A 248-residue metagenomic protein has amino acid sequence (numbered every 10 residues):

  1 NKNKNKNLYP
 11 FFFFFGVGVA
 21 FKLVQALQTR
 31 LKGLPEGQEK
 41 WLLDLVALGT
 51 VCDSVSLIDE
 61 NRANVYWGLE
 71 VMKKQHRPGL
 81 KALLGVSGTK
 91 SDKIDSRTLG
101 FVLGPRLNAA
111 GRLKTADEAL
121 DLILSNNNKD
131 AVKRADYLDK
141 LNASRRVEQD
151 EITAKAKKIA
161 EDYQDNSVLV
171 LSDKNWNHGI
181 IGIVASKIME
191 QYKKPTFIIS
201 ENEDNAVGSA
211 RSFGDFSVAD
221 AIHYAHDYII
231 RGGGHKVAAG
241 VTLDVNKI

Functional and structural regions predicted by a protein language model:
N1-V19, T29-K32, G37-K40: Hydrophobic, small-residue-rich alpha-helical packing segments that form membrane-like cores
K4-P10, F21, A47, S56 (+1 more regions): Low-complexity, compositionally biased segments
F15-K22, I183, K187: Short amphipathic alpha-helical face segments that pack within enzyme cores and frequently flank/anchor catalytic
V19-A26, Y224: Generic recognition of well-ordered alpha-helical segments
Q28-K247: Hydrophobic helix-and-loop "lid/oligomerization" segment in the mid-to-C-terminal part of catalytic domains
